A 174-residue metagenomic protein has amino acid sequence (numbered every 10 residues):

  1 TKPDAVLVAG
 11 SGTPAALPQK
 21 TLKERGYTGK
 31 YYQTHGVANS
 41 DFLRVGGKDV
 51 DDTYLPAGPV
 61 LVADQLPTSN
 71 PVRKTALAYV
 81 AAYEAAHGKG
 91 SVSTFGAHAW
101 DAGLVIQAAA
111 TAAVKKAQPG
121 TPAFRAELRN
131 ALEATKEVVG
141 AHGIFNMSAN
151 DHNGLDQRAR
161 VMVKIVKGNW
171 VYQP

Functional and structural regions predicted by a protein language model:
T1-P174: Extracytosolic ligand-binding ectodomains
